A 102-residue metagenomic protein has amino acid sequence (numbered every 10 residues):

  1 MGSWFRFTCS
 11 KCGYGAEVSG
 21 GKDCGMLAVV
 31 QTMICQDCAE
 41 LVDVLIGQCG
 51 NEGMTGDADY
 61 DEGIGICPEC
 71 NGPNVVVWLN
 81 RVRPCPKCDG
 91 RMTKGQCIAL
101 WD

Functional and structural regions predicted by a protein language model:
M1-T8, G15, S19-P68, P73-P84 (+1 more regions): Short, intrinsically disordered terminal segments enriched in charged and Pro/Gly residues
